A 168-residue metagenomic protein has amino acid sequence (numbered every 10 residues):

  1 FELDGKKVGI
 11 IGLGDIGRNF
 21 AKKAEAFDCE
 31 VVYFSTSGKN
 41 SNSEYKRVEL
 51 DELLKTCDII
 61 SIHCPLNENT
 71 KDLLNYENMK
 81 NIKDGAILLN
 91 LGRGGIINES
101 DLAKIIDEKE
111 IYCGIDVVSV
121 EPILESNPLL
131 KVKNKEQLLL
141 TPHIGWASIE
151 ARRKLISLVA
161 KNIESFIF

Functional and structural regions predicted by a protein language model:
F1-D84: Rossmann-like dinucleotide/phosphate-binding beta-alpha-beta segment
G85-I87, L91-F168: Rossmann-like dinucleotide-binding domain for NAD(H)/NADP(H)
